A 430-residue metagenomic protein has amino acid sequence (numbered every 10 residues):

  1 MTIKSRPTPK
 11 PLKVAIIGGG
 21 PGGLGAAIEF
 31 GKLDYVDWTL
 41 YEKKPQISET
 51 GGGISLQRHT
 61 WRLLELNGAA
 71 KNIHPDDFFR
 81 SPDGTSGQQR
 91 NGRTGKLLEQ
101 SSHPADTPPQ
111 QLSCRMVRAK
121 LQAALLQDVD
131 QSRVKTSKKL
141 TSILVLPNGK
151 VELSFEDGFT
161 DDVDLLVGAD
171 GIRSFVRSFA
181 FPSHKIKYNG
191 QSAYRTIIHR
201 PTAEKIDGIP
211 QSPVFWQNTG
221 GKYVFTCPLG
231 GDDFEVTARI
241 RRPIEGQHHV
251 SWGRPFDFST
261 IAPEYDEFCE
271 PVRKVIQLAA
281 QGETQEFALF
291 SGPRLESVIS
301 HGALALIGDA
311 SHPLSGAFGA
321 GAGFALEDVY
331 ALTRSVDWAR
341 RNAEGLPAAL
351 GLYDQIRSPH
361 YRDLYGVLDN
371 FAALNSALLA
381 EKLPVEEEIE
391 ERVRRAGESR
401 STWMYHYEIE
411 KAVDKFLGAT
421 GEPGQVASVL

Functional and structural regions predicted by a protein language model:
T2-L12, D76, S86-Q88, T94 (+5 more regions): C-terminal helical "tail/cap" subdomain of flavin- and related membrane-associated enzymes
R6-T8, T160, S297-I299: Short, flexible hinge/linker loops that cap or flank conserved catalytic cores
A15-L33, Y41, V167-G168, G282-A372: Conserved mid-domain beta->alpha element of the FAD-binding
G22, Q46, R173: Conserved Rossmann-like nucleotide-cofactor binding loop
W38: Short beta-strand element of Class I
T50-D128: Active-site-adjacent segment of FAD-dependent monooxygenases/related oxidoreductases
T50-G53, H248-G253, A317-G321: Short, solvent-exposed loop/turn segments at secondary-structure boundaries
A69, Q88, D106, Q111-M116 (+2 more regions): Conserved FAD-binding catalytic core of PHBH/FMO-like flavoproteins
